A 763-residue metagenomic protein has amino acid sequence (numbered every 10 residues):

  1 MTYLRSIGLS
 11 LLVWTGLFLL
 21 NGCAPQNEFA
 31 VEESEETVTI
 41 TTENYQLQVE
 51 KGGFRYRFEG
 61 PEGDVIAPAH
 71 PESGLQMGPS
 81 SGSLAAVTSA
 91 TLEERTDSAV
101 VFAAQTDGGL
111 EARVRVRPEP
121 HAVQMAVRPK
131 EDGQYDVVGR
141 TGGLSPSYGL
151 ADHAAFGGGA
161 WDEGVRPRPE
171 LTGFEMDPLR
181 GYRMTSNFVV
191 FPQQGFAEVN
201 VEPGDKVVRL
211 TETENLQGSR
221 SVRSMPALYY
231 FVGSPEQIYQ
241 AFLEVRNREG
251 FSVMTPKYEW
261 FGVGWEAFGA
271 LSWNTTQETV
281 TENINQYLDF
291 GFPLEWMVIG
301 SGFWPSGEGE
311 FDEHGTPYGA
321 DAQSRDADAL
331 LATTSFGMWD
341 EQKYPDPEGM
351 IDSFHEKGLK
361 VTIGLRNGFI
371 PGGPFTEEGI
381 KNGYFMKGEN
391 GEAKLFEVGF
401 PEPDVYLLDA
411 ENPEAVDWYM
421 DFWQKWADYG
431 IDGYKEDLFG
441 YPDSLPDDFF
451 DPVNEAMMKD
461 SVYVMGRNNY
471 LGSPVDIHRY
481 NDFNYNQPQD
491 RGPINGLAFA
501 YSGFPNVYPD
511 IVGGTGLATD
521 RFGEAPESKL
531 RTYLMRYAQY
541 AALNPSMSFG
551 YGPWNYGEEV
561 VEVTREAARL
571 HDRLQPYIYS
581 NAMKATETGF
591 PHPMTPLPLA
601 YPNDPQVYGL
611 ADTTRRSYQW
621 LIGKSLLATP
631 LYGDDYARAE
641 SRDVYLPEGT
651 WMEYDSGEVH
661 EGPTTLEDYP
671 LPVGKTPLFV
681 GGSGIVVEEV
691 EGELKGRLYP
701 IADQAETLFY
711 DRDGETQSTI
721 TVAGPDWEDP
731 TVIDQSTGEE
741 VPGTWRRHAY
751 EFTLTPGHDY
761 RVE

Functional and structural regions predicted by a protein language model:
M1-L11: Bacterial N-terminal signal peptides that target proteins for export
N21-G22: C-terminal motif of bacterial Sec signal peptides marking the signal peptidase cleavage site
T37-Y258, F268-L271, Q277-E278, I284-D289 (+5 more regions): Catalytic and substrate-binding clefts that recognize carbohydrates or anionic sugar/phosphate headgroups
N44, V127, Y287, F354 (+4 more regions): Conserved, mostly hydrophobic/aromatic
P256-S444, P474: Aromatic-lined carbohydrate-binding/catalytic grooves of carbohydrate-active enzymes
A267-F268, V298-G300, L359-G372, Y434-S444 (+2 more regions): Aromatic-lined carbohydrate-recognition surfaces of secreted/lumenal glycan-active proteins
G372-K381, P442-D451, R467-Y501, N506 (+2 more regions): Substrate-binding cleft/loops of secretory-pathway carbohydrate-active enzymes
V475, Y501-P509, G516-T737, R746-A749 (+1 more regions): Catalytic core of carbohydrate-active enzymes
